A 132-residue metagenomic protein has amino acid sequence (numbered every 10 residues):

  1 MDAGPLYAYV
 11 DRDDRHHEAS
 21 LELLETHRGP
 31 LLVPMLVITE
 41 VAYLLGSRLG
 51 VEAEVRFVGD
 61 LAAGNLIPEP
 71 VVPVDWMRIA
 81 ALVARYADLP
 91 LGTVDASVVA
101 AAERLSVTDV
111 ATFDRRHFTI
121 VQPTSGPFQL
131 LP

Functional and structural regions predicted by a protein language model:
M1, L32-V33, P70, T93 (+1 more regions): Short beta-strand scaffold positions
M1-V33, G46-G59, T124-S125, P132: Short, well-structured N-terminal submotif of metal-dependent ribonuclease cores
R12, N65-Y86: Acidic catalytic patch
H27-L31, N65-I67, R104-D109: Short active-site oxyanion
V37, D75, V98, R116-H117: Alpha-helix capping/helix-boundary segments
V99, E103-P132: Acidic, PIN/NYN-like endoribonuclease modules and their adjacent C-terminal/linker elements
